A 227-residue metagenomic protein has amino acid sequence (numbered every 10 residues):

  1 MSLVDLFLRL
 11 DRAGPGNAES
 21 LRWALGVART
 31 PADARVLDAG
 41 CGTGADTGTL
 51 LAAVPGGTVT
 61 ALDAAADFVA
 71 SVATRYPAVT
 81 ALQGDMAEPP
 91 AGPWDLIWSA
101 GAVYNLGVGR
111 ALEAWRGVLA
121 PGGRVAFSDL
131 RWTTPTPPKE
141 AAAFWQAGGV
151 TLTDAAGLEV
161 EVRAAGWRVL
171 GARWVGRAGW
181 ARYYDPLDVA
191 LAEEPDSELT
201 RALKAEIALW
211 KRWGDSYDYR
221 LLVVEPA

Functional and structural regions predicted by a protein language model:
S2-A18: Class I SAM-dependent methyltransferase Rossmann-like catalytic core, especially the SAM/SAH-binding loop
G14-A32: Conserved alpha-helix/loop element of class I SAM-dependent methyltransferases that forms part of the SAM/SAH-binding
L37, T43-A87: Class I SAM-dependent methyltransferase SAM/SAH-binding core
A87-I97: A short acidic, Gly/Pro-enriched loop at the edge of an enzyme's catalytic core that lines a small-molecule cofactor
L96-G109: A short SAM/SAH-binding and catalytic strip from SAM-dependent methyltransferases
R110-R124: A short glycine-rich, Lys/Arg-flanked "PGG" loop and its adjoining helix->strand segment in the class I
L130-G149: Short, glycine-/aromatic-enriched active-site segment of Class I SAM-dependent methyltransferases
G171-A227: Conserved Class I S-adenosyl-L-methionine
